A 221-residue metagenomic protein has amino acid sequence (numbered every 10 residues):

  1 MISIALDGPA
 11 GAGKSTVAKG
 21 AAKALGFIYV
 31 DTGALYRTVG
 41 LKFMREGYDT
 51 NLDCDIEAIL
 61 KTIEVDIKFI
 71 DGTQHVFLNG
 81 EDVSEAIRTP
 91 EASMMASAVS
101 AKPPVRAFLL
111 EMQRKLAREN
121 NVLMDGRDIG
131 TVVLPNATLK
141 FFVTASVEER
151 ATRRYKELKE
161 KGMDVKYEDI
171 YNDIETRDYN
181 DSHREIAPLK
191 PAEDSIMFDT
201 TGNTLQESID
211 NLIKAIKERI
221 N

Functional and structural regions predicted by a protein language model:
L6: Hydrophobic anchor at the beta1->P-loop junction of P-loop NTPases
G11: Walker A (P-loop) phosphate-binding loop of P-loop NTPases
K14: Conserved lysine of the Walker
V17: Hydrophobic positions on the alpha1 helix immediately C-terminal to the Walker A/P-loop
A24-P90: N-terminal phosphate/diphosphate-binding loop that engages ATP/GTP or pyrophosphate donors across diverse enzyme folds
G33, G80, L109, L123 (+1 more regions): Residue-level signal for inorganic ion chemistry
K68, Q113-E119, R127, V132 (+2 more regions): Small-molecule kinase domains that catalyze NTP-dependent phosphoryl transfer to phosphate-bearing small molecules
S84-K161: ATP-dependent NMP and nucleoside kinases share a basic, alpha-helical "lid"
